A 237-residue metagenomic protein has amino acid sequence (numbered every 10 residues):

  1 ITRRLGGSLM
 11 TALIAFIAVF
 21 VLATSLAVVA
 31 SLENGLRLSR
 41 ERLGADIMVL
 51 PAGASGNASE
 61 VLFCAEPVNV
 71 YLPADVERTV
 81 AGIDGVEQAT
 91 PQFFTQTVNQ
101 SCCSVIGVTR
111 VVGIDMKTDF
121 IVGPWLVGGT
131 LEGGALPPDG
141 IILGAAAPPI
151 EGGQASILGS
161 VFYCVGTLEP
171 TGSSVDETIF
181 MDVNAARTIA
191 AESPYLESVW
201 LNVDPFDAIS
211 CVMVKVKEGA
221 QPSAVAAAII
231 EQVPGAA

Functional and structural regions predicted by a protein language model:
I1-A23: N-terminal Sec/SRP start-transfer signal
R3-G7, L38, P170, E218: Membrane-interface junctions
T11, T130-E132, V199-P205: Short, flexible, solvent-exposed loop/turn segments with mixed acidic/basic and small polar residues
F20, T24-V108, L136, A227-E231 (+1 more regions): Hydrophobic, regular-secondary-structure patches
L50-P51, L72, I114, L143 (+2 more regions): A conserved hydrophobic position in a structured secondary element of the catalytic/binding core that shapes
S55-S59, F120, K217: Short acidic/His/Gly/Ser-rich catalytic and metal-binding motifs that mark active-site loops of diverse hydrolases
Q92-T95, S104-K117, I121-S198: Hydrophobic secondary-structure segments that place a key small or acidic residue at a functional site
T167-A237: Mechanotransmission and gating elements of multispan inner-membrane complexes involved in transport and envelope
